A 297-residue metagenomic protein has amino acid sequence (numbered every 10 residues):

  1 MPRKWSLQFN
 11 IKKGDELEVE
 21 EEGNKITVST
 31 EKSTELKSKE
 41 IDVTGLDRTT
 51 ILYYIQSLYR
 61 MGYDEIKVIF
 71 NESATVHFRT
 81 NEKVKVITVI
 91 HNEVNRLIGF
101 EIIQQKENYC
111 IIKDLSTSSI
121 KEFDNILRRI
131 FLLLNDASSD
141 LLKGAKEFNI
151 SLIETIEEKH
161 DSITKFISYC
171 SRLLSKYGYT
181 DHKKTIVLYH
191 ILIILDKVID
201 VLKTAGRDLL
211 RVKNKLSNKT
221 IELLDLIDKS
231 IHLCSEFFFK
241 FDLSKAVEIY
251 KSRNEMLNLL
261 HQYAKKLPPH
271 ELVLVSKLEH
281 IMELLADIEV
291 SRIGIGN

Functional and structural regions predicted by a protein language model:
M1-L17, N24-N297: Cytosolic, long alpha-helical scaffolding segments
